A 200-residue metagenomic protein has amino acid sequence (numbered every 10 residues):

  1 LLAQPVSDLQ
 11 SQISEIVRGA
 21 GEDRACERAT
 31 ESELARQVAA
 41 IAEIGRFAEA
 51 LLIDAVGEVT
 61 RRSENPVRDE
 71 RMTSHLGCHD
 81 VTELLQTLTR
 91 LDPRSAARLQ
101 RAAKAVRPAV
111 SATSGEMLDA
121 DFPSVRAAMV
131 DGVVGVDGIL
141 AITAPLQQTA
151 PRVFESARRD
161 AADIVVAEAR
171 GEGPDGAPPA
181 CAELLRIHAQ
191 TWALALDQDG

Functional and structural regions predicted by a protein language model:
L1-G200: Conserved C-terminal region and hinge/linker of Rieske [2Fe-2S] proteins, especially in Rieske oxygenase systems
